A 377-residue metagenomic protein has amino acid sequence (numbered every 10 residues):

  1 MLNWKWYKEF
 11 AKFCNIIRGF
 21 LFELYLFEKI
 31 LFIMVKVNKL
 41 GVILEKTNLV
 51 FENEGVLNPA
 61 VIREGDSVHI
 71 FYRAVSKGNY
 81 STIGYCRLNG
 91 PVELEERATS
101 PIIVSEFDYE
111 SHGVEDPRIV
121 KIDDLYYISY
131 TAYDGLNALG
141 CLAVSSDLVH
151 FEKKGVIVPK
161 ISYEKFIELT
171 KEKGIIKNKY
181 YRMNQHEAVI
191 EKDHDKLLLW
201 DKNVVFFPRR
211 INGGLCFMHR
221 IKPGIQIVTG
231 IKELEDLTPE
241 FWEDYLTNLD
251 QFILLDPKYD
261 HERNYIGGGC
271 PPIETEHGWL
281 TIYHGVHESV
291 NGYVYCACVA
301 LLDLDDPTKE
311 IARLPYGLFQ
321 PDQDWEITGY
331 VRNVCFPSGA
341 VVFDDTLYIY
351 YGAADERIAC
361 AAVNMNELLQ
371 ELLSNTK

Functional and structural regions predicted by a protein language model:
W4-W6: Tryptophan (W) side chains
E28-E54, N58, I62-H112, K121-V204 (+4 more regions): Beta-rich carbohydrate-recognition and catalytic domains
